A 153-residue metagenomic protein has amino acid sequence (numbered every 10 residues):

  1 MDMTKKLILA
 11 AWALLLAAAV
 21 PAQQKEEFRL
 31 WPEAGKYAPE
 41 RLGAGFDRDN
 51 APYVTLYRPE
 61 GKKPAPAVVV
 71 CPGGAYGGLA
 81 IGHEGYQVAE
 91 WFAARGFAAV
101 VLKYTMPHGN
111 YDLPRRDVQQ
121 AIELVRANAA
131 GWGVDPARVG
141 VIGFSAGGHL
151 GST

Functional and structural regions predicted by a protein language model:
W12-P21: Hydrophobic h-region of N-terminal signal peptides that target proteins for export in Gram-negative bacteria
Q23-P66, Y111: N-terminal cap/lid segment of alpha/beta-hydrolase-fold proteins
P64-G74: Short beta-strand element of the alpha/beta-hydrolase
P72-G77, S145: Active-site glycine-rich loops that stabilize anionic/oxyanionic intermediates across multiple enzyme folds
I81-V100: Short amphipathic alpha-helix adjacent to the substrate-entry channel of hydrolases
N110-G131, T153: Alpha/beta-hydrolase active-site loop
E123-S145: Gly/Ser-rich "nucleophile elbow"/oxyanion-hole loop immediately N-terminal to the catalytic nucleophile in hydrolases
G143-T153: Glycine-rich nucleophile elbow surrounding the catalytic serine of serine-hydrolase chemistry
